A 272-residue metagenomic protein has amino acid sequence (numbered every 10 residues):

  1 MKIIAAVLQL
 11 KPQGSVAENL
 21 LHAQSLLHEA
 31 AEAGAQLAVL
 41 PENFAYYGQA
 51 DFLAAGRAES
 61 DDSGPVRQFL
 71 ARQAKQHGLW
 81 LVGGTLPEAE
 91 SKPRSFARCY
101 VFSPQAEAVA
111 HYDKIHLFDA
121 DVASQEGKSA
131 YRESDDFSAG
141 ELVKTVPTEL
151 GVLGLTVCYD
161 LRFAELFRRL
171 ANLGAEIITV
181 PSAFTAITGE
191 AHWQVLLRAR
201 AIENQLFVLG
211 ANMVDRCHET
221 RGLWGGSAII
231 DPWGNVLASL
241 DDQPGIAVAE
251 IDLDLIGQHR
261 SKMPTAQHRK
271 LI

Functional and structural regions predicted by a protein language model:
K2-G14, V39, R98, T145 (+2 more regions): Active-site-proximal beta-strand elements of phosphoester/diester hydrolases
Q9-K11, P41, D113, N212: Residue-level recognition of beta-strand->loop/alpha-helix junctions
V16, S25-Q105, H111-D113, A120 (+2 more regions): Cys-nucleophile CN-hydrolase/nitrilase-fold catalytic domain and related Cys-dependent amidase chemistry that acts on
E18-H28, R162-R168: Short, acidic/polar
E59, E90-L173, A186-T188, V195 (+1 more regions): Active-site catalytic loop in hydrolytic enzyme cores
D62-V82, V152, C158-A247: CN hydrolase (nitrilase-like) catalytic-core segments centered on the catalytic cysteine and neighboring Lys/Glu
G83-T85, R98-V101, K144-V146, S227-I229 (+1 more regions): Short beta-strand scaffold segments in enzyme catalytic cores
D254-I272: A short C-terminal boundary segment appended to hydrolase-like catalytic domains
